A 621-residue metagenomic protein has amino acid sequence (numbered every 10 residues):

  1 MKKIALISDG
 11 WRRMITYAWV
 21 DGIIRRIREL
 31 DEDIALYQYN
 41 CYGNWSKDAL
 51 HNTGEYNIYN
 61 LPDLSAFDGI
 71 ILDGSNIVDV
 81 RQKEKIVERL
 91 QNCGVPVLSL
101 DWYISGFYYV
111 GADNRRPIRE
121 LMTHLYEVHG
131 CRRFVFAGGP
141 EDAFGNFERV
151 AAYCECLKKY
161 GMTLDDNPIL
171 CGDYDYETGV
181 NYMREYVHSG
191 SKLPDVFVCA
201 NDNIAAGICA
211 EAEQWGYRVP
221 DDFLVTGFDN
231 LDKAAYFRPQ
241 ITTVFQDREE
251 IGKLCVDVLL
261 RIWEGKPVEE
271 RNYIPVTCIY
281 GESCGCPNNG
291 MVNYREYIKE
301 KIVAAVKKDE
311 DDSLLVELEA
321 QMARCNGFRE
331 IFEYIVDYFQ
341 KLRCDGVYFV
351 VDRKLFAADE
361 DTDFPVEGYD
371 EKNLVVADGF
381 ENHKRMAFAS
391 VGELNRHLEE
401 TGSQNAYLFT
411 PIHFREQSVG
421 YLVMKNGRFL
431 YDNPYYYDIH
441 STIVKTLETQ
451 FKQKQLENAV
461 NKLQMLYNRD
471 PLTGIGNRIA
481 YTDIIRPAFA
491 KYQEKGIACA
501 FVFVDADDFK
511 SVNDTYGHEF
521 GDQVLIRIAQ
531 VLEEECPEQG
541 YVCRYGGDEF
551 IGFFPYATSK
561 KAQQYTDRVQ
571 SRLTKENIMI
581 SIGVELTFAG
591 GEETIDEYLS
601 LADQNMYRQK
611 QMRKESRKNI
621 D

Functional and structural regions predicted by a protein language model:
M1-A49, T53-E317, C325: Bacterial carbohydrate/catabolite-sensing allosteric modules
Q321-F364: Helix-loop-beta substructure at the N-terminus of cytosolic sensory domains that couple signal/ligand detection
H397-E400, Q404-H413: A short, aliphatic-rich beta-strand micro-motif
R428-E448, E457-K462: Amphipathic alpha-helical "output/dimerization" segments
K462-I484, V504-H518, I526: Conserved nucleotide-binding and Mg2+-coordinating catalytic segments in signaling enzymes
Q464-M465, R478-I497, A529-P537: Short regulatory alpha-helical coupling segments that immediately precede and/or link into cyclic nucleotide signaling
H518, Q563-Q570, T574, E585-D621: Catalytic-core segments of nucleotide cyclases and related cyclic-nucleotide turnover enzymes
Y541-R544: A short pre-motif secondary-structure segment
